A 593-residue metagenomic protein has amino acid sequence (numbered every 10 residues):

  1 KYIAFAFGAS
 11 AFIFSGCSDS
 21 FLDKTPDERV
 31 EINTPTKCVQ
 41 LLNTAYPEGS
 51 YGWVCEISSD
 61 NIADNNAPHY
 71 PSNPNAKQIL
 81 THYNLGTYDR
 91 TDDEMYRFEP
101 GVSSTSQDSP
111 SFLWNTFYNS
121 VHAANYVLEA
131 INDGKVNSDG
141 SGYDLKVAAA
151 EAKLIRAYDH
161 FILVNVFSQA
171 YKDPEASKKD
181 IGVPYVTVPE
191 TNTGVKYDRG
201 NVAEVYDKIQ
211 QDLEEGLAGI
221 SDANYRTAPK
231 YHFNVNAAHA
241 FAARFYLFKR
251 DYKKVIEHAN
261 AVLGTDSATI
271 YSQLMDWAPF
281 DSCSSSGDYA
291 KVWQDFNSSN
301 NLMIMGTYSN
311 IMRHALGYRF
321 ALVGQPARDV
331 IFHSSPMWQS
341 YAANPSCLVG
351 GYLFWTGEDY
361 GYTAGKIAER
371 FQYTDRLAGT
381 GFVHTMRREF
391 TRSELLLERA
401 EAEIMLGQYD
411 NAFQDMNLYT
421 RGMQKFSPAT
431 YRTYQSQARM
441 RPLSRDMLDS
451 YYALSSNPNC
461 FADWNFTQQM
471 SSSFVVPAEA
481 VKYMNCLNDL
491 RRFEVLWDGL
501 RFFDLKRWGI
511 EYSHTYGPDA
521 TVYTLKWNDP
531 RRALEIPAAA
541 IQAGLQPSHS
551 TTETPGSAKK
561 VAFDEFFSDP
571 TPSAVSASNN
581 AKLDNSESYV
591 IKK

Functional and structural regions predicted by a protein language model:
K1-G16: Sec-dependent bacterial lipoprotein signal peptides
C17-P74, L322, I331-F332, G509-K593: Membrane-proximal, proline-rich intrinsically disordered regions
S18-D19, I220, V235-M275, N585-K592: Aromatic-residue-lined binding/catalytic grooves and analogous aromatic/hydrophobic interfacial grooves in multimeric
S58, I256-S393, N417, M423-F474 (+4 more regions): Hydrophobic-face positions in mid-chain alpha helices that act as interaction patches
T87-F167, G200, L213-Y225, T380-R387 (+3 more regions): Conserved, well-structured interaction surfaces
V205, D212, G219, H258-A261 (+1 more regions): Alpha-helical solenoid repeat scaffolds, predominantly canonical TPR units
